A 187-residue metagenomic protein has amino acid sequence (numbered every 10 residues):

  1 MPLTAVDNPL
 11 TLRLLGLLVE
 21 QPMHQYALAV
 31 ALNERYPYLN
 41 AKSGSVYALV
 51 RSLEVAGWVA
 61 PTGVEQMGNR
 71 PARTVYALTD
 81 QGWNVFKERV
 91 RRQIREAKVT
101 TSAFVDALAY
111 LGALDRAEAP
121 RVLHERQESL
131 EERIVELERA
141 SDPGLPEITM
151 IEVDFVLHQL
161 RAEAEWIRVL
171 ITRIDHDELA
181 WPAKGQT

Functional and structural regions predicted by a protein language model:
M1-K98: Basic helix-turn-helix/winged-helix DNA-binding cores and closely related short helical interaction motifs
L17-E20, R35-Y38, L111, R126-S129 (+1 more regions): Histidine kinase transmitter module recognition
S45, A103, I151-F155: Amphipathic alpha-helical interaction segments
K87-V135: Amphipathic alpha-helical dimerization/coiled-coil segments that flank or bridge DNA-binding/regulatory modules
R116, L123, P146-T149, V153 (+1 more regions): Amphipathic alpha-helical coiled-coil segments and their boundaries
P120, Q127, E131-I134, S141 (+4 more regions): Heptad-repeat amphipathic alpha-helical coiled-coil interaction surface used for oligomerization/assembly
L137-L145, I174, E178: Secondary-structure edge/capping motif, primarily at the C-terminal ends of alpha-helices and the immediately following
V153-T187: Long, low-complexity, charge-rich intrinsically disordered regions
